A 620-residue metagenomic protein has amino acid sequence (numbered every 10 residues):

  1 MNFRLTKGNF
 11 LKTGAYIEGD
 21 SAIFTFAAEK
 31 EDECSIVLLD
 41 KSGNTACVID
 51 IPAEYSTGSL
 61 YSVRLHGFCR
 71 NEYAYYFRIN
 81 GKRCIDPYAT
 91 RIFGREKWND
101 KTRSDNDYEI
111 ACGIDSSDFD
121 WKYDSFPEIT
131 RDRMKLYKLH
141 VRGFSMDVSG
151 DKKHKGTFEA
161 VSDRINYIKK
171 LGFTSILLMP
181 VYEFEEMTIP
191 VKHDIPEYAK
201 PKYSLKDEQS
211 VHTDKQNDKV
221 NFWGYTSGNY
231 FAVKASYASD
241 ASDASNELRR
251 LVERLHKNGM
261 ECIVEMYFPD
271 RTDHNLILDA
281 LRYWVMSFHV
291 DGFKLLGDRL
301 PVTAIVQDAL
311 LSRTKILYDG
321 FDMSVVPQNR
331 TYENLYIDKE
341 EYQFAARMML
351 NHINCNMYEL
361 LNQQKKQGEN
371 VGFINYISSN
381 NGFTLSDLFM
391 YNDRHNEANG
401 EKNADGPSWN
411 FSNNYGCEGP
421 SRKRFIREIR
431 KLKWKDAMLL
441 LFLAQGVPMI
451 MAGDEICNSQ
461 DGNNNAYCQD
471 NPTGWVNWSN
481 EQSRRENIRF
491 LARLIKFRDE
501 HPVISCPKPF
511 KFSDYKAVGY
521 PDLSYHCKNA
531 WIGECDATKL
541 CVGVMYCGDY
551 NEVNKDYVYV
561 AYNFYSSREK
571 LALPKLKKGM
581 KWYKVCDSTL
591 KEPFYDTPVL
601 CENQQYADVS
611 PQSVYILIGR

Functional and structural regions predicted by a protein language model:
M1-Y137, R142, D163, I168 (+4 more regions): Carbohydrate-interacting/catalytic domains
Y73-Y123, T188-G228, A232-V233, N258 (+2 more regions): Core domains of carbohydrate- and sulfate-ester-processing enzymes
D86-A89, V148-K152, P180, E186-K192 (+3 more regions): Short, solvent-exposed loop/turn and secondary-structure capping segments
R103, H289, V302, V306-C457 (+7 more regions): Conserved alpha/beta catalytic core and glycan-binding cleft of carbohydrate-active enzymes
K135-Y137, I176-L178, C262-V264, F293 (+2 more regions): Hydrophobic faces of well-ordered beta-strands that scaffold small-molecule active sites in alpha/beta enzyme cores
R142-L177, Y182-E183: A conserved hydrophobic secondary-structure block that centers on an alpha-helix together with its immediately flanking
G150-G156, T188-K257, F268-S287, A398-G419 (+1 more regions): Aromatic- and acidic-residue-enriched carbohydrate-binding clefts of CAZyme catalytic domains
E247-R250, R254-V326: Active-site neighborhood of glycoside hydrolase catalytic domains
